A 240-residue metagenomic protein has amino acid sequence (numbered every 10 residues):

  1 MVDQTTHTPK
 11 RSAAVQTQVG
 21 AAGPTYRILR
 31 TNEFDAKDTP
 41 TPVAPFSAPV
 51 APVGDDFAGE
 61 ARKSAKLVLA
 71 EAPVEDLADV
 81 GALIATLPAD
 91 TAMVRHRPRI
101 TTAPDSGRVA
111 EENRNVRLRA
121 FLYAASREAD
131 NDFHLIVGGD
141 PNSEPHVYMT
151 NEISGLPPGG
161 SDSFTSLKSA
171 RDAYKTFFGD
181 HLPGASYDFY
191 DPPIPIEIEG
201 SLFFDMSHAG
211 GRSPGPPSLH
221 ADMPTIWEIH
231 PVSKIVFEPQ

Functional and structural regions predicted by a protein language model:
M1-Q240: OB-fold and OB-like single-stranded nucleic-acid-recognition modules and their adjacent interaction interfaces
